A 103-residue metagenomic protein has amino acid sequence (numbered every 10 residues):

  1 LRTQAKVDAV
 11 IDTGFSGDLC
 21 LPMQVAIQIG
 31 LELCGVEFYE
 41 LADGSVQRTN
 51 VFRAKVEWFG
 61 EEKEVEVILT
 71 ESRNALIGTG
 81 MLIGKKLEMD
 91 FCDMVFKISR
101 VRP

Functional and structural regions predicted by a protein language model:
L1-P103: Pepsin/retropepsin-fold aspartyl endopeptidases
